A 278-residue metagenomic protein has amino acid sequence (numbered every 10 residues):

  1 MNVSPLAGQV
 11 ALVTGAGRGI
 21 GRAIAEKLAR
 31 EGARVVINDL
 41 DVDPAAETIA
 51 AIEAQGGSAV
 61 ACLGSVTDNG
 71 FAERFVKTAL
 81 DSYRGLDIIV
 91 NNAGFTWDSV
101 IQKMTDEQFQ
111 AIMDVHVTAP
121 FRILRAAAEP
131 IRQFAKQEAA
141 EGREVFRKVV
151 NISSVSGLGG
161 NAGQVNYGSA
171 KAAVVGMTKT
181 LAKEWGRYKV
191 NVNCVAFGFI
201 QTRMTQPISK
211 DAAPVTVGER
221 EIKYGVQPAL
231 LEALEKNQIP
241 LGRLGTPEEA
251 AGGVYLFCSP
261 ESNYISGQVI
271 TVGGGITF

Functional and structural regions predicted by a protein language model:
S4-V36: Canonical Rossmann dinucleotide-binding motif of NAD(H)/NADP(H)-dependent dehydrogenases/reductases, specifically
Y83, R243-V272, T277: C-terminal substrate-recognition "lid" of short-chain dehydrogenase/reductases
G85, G186, N191, I265-G267: Short, small/polar-rich loop/turn modules that mediate ligand/substrate recognition or access, typified
V100-I101, T105-M113, E235: Substrate-binding pocket helix/loop in short-chain dehydrogenase/reductase
L124, A170, T178: Active-site helix of classical SDR
E129, K183-E184, N263: Alpha-helical segment proximal to the catalytic Tyr-Lys
S154: Residue(s) in the substrate-gating loop at a strand-loop-helix junction that position the organic substrate next
